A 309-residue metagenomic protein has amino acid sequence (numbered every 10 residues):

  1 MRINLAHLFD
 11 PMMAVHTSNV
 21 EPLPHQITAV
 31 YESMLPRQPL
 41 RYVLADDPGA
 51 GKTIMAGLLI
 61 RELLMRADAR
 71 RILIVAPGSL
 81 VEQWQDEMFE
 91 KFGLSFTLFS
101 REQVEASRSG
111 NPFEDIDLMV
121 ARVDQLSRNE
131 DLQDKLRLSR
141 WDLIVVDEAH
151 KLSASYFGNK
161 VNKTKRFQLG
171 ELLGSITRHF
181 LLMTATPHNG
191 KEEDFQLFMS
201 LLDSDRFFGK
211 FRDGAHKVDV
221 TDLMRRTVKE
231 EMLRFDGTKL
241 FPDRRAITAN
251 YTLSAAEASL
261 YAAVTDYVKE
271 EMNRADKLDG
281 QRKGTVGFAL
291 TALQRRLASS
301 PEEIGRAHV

Functional and structural regions predicted by a protein language model:
M1: Active-site hotspot residues in diverse enzymes, especially metal/ion-binding acidic/histidine motifs
L5, F9-M34, Q38, K52-S175 (+2 more regions): SF2 helicase/translocase NTPase motor core, specifically the RecA-like lobe 1 inter-motif segment between Walker
L44, A50, M55-I60, F180-M183 (+2 more regions): Extended, hydrophobic alpha-helical segments in both membrane/secreted and soluble proteins
L44-A45, V145: Generic enzyme active-site microenvironment
D47, P77, T186: P-loop (Walker A) phosphate-binding loop of NTP-binding proteins
V120-W141, S153-R178, L182-H188, E193-H308: Inter-lobe coupling linker of SF2 helicases/translocases
